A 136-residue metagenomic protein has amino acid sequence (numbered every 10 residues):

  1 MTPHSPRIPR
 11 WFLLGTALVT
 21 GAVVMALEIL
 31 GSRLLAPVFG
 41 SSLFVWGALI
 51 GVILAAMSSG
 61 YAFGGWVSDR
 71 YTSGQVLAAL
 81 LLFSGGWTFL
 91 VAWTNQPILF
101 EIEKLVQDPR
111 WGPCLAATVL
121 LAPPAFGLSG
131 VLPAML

Functional and structural regions predicted by a protein language model:
M1-L136: Alpha-helical transmembrane segments of multi-pass membrane proteins
